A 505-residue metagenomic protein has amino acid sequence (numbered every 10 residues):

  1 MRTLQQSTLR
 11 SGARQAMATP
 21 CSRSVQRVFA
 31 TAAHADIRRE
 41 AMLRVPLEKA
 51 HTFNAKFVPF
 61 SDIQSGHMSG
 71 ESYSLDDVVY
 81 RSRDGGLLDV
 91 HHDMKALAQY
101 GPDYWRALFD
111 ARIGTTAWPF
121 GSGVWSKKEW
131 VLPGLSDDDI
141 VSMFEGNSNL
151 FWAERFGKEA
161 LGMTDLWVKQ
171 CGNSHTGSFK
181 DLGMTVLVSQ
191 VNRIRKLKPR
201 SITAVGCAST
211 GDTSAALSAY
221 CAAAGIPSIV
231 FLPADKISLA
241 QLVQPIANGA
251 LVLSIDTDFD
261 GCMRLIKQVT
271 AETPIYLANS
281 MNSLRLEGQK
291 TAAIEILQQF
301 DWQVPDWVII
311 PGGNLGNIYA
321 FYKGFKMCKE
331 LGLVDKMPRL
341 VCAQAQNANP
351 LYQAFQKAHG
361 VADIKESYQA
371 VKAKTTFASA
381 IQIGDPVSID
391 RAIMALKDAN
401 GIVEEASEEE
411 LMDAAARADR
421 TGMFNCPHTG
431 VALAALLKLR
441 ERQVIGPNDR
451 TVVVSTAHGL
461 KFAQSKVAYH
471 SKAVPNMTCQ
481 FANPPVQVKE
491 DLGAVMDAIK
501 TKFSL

Functional and structural regions predicted by a protein language model:
M1-C21: N-terminal chloroplast transit peptides
M1-L4, R23-R44: N-terminal mitochondrial targeting presequences
Q6, R14-A16, T31, W105 (+2 more regions): Intrinsically disordered, low-complexity, compositionally biased regions/tails
L9, A13, S24-Q26, H67-M68 (+1 more regions): Serine/proline-rich low-complexity intrinsically disordered segments, especially terminal tails, linkers
G12, A30-A33, G206, G401: Small side chains
Q15, R23-Q26, A35, L88 (+1 more regions): Residue-level marker of intrinsically disordered, low-complexity segments enriched for small/polar residues
I37-L505: PLP-dependent amino-acid enzyme catalytic core
